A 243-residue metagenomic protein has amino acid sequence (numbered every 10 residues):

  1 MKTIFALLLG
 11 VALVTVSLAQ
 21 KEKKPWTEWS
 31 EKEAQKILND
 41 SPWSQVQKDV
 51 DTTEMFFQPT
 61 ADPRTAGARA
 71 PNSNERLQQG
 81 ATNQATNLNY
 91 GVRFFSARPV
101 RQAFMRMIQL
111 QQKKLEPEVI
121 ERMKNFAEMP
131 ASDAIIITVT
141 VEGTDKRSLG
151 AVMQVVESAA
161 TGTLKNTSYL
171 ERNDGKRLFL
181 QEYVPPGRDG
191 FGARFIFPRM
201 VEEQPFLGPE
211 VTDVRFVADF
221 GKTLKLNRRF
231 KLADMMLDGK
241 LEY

Functional and structural regions predicted by a protein language model:
A6-T15: Bacterial N-terminal signal peptides
Q20-Y243: PEST-like low-complexity, intrinsically disordered acidic/proline/serine-rich tracts that flank trafficking/processing
